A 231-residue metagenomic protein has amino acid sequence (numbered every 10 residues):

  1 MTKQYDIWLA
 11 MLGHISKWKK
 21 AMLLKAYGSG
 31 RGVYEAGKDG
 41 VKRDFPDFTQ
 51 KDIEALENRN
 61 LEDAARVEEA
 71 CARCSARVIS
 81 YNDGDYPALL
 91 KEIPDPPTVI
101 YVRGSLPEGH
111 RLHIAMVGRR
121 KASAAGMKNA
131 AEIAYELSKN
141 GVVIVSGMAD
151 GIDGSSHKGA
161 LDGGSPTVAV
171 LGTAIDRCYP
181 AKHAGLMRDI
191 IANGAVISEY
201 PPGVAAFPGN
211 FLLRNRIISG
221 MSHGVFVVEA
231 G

Functional and structural regions predicted by a protein language model:
M1-N82: Short, small/acidic-rich helices and loops at N termini and domain boundaries of DNA replication/processing enzymes
T2-K3, A72, S80-G231: Glycine-biased, small-residue-rich flexible motifs in mid-sequence functional cores and linkers
